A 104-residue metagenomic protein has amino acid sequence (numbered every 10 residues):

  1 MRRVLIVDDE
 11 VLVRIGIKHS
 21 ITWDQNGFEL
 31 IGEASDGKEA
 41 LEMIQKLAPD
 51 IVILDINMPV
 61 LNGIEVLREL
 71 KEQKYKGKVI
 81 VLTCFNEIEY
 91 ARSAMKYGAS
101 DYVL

Functional and structural regions predicted by a protein language model:
R2-V13, I17: Conserved acidic segment of CheY-like receiver
V7-D8, A34, V52: Conserved sequence signature across two-component system core domains
G16, S20-D24, M43: Alpha-helical interaction/dimerization surfaces of two-component signaling modules
Q25-L30: A generic structural motif
I31-K38: Conserved Asp/Asn-Gly motif in the active-site loop of CheY-like receiver
L41-L104: CheY-like receiver
